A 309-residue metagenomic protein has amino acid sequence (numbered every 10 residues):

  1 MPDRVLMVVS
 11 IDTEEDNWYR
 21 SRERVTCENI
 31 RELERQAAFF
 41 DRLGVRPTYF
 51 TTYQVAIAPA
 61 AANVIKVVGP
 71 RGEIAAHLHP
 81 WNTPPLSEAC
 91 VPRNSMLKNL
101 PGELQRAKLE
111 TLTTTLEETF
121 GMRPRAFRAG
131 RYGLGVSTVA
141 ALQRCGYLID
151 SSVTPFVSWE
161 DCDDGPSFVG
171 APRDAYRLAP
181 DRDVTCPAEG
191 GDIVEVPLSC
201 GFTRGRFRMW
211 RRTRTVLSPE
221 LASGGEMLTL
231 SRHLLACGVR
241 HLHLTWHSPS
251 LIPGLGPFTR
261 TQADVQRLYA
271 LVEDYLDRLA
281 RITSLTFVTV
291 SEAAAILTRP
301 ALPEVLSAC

Functional and structural regions predicted by a protein language model:
M1-P70: Active-site beta->alpha N-cap acidic-glycine motif
D3-M7, D41-P47, P70-I74, G121-R125 (+3 more regions): Short, well-ordered coil/turn segments that N-cap beta-strands
D12, H77, F127, L142 (+3 more regions): Conserved, mostly hydrophobic/aromatic
R20-R24, L86-N99, M209-T215, G254-R260: Surface-exposed, active-site-proximal loop segments in enzymatic domains
R24-I30, F50-A61, R128-V136, W159-E160 (+2 more regions): Acidic-and-aromatic substrate-binding clefts and catalytic sites of carbohydrate-active enzymes
F50-G133: Metal-dependent polysaccharide deacetylase catalytic core of the NodB/CE4 family, i.e., the active-site-bearing domain
A129-C237: Active-site-adjacent pocket scaffolds in enzyme catalytic domains
T213-C309: C-terminal domain-boundary segment and adjacent tail
